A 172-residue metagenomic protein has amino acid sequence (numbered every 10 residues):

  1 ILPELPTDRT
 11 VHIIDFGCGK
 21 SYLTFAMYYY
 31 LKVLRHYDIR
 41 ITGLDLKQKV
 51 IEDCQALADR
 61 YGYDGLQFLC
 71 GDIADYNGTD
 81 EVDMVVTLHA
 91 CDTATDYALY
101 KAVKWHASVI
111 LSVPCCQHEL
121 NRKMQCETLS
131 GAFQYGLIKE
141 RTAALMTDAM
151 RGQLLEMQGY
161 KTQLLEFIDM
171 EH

Functional and structural regions predicted by a protein language model:
I1-D8: Conserved Class I S-adenosyl-L-methionine-dependent methyltransferase catalytic core
E4, Y30-V33, L57, K101: A generic secondary-structure signal
R9-G19: Conserved class I S-adenosyl-L-methionine
H12, L46-H172: Class I S-adenosyl-L-methionine
G19-K20, K49: Short acidic, Gly/Ser-rich segments with clustered Asp/Glu that frequently serve as metal-coordination loops in enzyme
K20-H36: Conserved SAM-binding loop of SAM-dependent methyltransferases across substrates and taxa, primarily the Class I
V33-Y37, R60-Y63: Short helix-capping segments at alpha-helix termini
R40-D45: Conserved SAM-binding motif I beta-strand of class I
